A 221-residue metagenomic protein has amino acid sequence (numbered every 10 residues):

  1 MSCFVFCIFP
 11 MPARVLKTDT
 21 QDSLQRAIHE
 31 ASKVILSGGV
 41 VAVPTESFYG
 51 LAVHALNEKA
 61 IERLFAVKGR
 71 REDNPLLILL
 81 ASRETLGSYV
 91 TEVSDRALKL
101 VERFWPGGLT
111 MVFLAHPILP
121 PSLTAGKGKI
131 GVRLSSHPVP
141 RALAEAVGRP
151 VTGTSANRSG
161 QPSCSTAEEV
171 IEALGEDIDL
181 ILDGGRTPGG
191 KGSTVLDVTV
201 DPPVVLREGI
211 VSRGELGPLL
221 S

Functional and structural regions predicted by a protein language model:
C3-S221: Active-site-adjacent structural elements in enzyme catalytic cores
